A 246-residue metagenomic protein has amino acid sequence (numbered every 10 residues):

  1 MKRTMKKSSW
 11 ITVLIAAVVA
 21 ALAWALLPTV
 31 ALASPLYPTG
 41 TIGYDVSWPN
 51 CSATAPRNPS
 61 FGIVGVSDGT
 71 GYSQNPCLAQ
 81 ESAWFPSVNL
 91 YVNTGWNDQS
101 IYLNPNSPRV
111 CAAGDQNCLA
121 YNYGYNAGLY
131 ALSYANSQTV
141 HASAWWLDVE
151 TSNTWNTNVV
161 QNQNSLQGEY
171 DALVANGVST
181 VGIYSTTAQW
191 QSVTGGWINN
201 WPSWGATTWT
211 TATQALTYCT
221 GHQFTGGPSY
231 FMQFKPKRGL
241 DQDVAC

Functional and structural regions predicted by a protein language model:
M1-A33: Sec-dependent, cleavable N-terminal signal peptides
T29-S34, Q80-E81, S133-Y134, Q191-G195 (+1 more regions): Intrinsically disordered, low-complexity boundary segments flanking structured domains
S34-R57, W197-C246: Functionally critical loop-and-helix segments that line ligand-binding/catalytic clefts of soluble enzyme domains
P35-G168, N176: Substrate-binding cleft of extracellular glycoside hydrolase catalytic domains
S87, V178-T180, N200, P228: A generic structural signal for alpha->beta connector loops
Q99-L103, Q189-I198: Glycine-rich, charge-decorated loop segments at or immediately adjacent to ligand/cofactor-binding or catalytic sites
V174-S192, A206-T208: Aromatic-lined carbohydrate-recognition surfaces of secreted/lumenal glycan-active proteins
